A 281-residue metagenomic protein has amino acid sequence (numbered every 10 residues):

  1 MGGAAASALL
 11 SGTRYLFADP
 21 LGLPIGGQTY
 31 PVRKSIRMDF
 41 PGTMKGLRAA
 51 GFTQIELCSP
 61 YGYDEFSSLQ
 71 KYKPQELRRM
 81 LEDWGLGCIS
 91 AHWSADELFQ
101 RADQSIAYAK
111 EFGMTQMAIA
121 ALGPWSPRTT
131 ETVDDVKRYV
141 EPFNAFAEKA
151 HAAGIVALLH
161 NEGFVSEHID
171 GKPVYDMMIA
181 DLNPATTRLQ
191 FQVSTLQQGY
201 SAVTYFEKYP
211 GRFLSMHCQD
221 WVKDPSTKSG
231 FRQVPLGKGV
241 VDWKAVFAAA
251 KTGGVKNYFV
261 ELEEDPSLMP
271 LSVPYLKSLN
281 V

Functional and structural regions predicted by a protein language model:
M1-A18: N-terminal export signals
A6-L9, Y61, G87, A95-R188: Active-site acidic/histidine proton-transfer and metal-coordination neighborhood in alpha/beta enzyme cores
L23-Q28, I55-L57, C88-A91, M117-I119 (+4 more regions): Hydrophobic faces of well-ordered beta-strands that scaffold small-molecule active sites in alpha/beta enzyme cores
G27, L47, I55, L81 (+5 more regions): Conserved, mostly hydrophobic/aromatic
S35-L47, F99-Y108, Q198-Y205, W243: Short, acidic/polar
T43-P60, F112-G113: Catalytic domains of carbohydrate-active enzymes, especially glycoside hydrolases
E56-R78: Glycine-rich, proline-tolerant flexible connector loops at the mouths of alpha/beta enzymes
H151-V240: Acidic/histidine-rich catalytic cores of soluble enzymes
